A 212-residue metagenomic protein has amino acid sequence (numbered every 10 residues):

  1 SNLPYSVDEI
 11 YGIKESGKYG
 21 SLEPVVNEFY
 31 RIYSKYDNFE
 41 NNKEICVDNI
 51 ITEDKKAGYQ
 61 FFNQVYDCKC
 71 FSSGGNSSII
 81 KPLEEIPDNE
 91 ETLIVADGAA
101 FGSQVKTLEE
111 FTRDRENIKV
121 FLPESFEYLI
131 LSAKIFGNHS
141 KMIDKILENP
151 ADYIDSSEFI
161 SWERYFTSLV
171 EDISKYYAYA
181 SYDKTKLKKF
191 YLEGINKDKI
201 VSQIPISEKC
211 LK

Functional and structural regions predicted by a protein language model:
S1: Conserved D-loop beta-strand region of ABC ATPase nucleotide-binding domains
P4-S103: RecA-like P-loop NTPase motor core
Y5, Q60-Q64, K81-I86, E110-R113 (+6 more regions): Charged/polar, solvent-exposed surface patches and flexible loops
Y5, Y11, Y19, Y30-Y36 (+8 more regions): Sequence-level detector for tyrosine residue identity
V95-Y177: Activity-critical C-terminal alpha-helical subdomain
E148-K212: Charge-biased C-terminal accessory regions appended to nucleic-acid-, cytoskeletal NTPase
